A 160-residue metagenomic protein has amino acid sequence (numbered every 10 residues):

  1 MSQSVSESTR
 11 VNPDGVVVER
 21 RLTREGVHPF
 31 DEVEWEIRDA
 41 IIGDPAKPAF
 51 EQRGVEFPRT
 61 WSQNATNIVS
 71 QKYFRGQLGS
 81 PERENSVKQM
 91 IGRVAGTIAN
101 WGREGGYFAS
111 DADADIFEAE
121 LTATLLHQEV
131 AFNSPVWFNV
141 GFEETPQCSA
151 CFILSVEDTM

Functional and structural regions predicted by a protein language model:
M1-M160: Extended catalytic cores of very large enzyme megasubunits
